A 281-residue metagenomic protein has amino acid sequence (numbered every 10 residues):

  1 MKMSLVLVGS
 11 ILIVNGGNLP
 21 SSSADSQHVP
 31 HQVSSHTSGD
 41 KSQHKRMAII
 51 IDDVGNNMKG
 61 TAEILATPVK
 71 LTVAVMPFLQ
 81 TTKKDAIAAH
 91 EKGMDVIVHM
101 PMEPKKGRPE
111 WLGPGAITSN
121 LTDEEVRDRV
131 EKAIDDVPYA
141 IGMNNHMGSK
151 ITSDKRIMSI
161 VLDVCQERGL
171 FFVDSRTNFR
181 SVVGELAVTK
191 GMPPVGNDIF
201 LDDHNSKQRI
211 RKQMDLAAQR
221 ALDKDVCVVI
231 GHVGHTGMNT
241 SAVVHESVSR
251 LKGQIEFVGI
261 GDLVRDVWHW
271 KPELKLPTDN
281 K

Functional and structural regions predicted by a protein language model:
M1-V8: Sec-dependent signal peptide recognition, specifically the positively charged N-region followed immediately by
I11-I49, G55-E63, R265: N-terminal pre-catalytic segment of deacetylase/amide-hydrolase enzymes
D40-E110: Active-site beta->alpha N-cap acidic-glycine motif
M47-D52, L71-V75, M94-M100, M143-N145 (+4 more regions): Hydrophobic faces of well-ordered beta-strands that scaffold small-molecule active sites in alpha/beta enzyme cores
A48-I50, V54, K70-V75, G113-T122 (+4 more regions): Second-shell loop/turn segments in exported
W111-L112, A116-D135, T152-I157, G184-A221: Alpha-helical scaffold elements lining the catalytic groove of polysaccharide deacetylases
E131-I151, L222, V226, I230-H232: Active-site groove signature of glycoside hydrolases
C165-N178, T236-K281: C-terminal domain-boundary segment and adjacent tail
